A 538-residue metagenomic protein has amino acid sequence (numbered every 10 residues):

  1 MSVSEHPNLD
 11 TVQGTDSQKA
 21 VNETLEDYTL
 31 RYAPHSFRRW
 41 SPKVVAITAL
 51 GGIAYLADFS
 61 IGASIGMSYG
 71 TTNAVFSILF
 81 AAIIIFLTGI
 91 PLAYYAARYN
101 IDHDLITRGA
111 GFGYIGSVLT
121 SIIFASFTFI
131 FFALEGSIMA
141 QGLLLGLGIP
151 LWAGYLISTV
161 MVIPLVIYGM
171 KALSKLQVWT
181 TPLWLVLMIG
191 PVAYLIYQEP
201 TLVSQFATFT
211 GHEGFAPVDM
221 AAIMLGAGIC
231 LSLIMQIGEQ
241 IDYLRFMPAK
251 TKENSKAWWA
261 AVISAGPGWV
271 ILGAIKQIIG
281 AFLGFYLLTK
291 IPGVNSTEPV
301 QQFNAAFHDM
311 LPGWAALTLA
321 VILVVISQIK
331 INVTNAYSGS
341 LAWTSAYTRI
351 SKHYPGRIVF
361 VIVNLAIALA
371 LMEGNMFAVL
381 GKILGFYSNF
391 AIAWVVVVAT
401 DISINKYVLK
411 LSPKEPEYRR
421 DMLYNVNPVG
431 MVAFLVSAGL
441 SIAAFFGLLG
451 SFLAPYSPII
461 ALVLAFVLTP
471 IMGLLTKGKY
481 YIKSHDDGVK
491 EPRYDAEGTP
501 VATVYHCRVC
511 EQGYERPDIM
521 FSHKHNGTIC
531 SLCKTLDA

Functional and structural regions predicted by a protein language model:
S2-M67, T71-T72, I189, M220-A227 (+1 more regions): Membrane-interface "cap" regions at the ends of multi-pass membrane proteins
Y32, V395-L468, L475, K479-P500: C-terminal membrane-solvent junction of multi-pass transporters and transport-like membrane proteins
T48-A49, S121-A125, G146-G169, L183-A193 (+3 more regions): Transmembrane alpha-helical segments of multi-pass small-molecule transport proteins
Y55-D58, I83-T88, F124-A133, L183-Y194 (+4 more regions): Selective recognition of specific alpha-helical transmembrane segments in multi-pass small-molecule
S64-S68, A93-Y95, L134-G146, V160-T180 (+4 more regions): Membrane-water interface regions at transmembrane-helix termini and the short interhelical loops of multi-pass membrane
L79-F112, L119-F127: Juxtamembrane transmembrane-helix boundary signature
L185-T210, C230-I234, V398-L409, L440 (+1 more regions): Hydrophobic alpha-helical segments and their helix-loop junctions in multi-pass secondary transporters
S345-N375, D421-A438: Loop-to-transmembrane helix boundary motifs in multi-pass membrane proteins
